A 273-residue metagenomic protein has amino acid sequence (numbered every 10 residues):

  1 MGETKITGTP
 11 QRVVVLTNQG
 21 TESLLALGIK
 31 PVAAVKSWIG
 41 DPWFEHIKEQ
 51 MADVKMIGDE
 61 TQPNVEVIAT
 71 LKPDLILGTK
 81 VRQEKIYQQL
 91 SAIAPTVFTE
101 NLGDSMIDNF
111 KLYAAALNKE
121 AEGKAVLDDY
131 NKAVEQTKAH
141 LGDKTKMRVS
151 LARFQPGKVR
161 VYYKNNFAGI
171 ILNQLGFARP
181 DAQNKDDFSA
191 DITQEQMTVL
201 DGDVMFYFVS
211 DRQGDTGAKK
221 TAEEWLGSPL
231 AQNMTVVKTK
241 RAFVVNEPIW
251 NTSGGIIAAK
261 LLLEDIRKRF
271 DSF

Functional and structural regions predicted by a protein language model:
M1-T9, F273: Short, low-complexity disordered leader/linker segments with a strong preference for bacterial N-terminal type II
R12-L24, K124-A178, A182: Basic- and aromatic-lined ligand-binding clefts that recognize polyanionic substrates
T17, K80, F208-R212: Short secondary-structure boundary segments
G20-V67: A short, structured surface patch at a secondary-structure boundary
K72-L77, P95, D201-M205: Proline-aspartate-enriched helix->loop->beta-strand connector
K85-P156, R241, I249-F273: Extracytoplasmic substrate-binding proteins
D143, S189-S210, G214: Ligand-binding pocket segment of bilobal, Venus flytrap-like solute-binding proteins
V204-F273: Structured C-terminal subdomain patch of bacterial secreted/periplasmic proteins
